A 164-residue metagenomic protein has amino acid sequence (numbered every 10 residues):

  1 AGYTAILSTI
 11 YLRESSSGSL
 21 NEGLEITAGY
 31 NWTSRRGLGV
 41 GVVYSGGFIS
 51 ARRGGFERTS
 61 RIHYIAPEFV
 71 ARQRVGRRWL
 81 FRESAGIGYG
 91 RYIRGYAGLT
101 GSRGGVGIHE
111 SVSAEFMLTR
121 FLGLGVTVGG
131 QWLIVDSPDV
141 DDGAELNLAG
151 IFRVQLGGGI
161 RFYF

Functional and structural regions predicted by a protein language model:
A1, L38-V42, I65, F81-A85 (+3 more regions): Transmembrane beta-strands of outer-membrane beta-barrel proteins
A1-I49, I87, R153-F164: Short glycine/proline- and aromatic-enriched beta-strand/turn motifs that initiate or cap beta-hairpins
T9-S17, S50-T59, I93-G101, I108 (+1 more regions): Outer-membrane beta-barrel translocator domains and adjoining extracellular loop/strand segments of Gram-negative
G18-L24, T59-I65, W79-F81, T100-I108 (+1 more regions): Residues that define the transmembrane beta-barrel architecture of outer-membrane proteins
T33-G37, R74-R78, M117-F121: Outer-membrane beta-barrel channels and translocator barrels
V40-F69: Mid-chain, structured segments of secreted extracytoplasmic proteins
A66-A97: Surface-exposed, polar helix/loop patches in the mature regions of secreted/periplasmic/lumenal proteins that form
I108-F164: Predominantly the C-terminal beta-signal and adjacent terminal strand-loop region of outer-membrane beta-barrel
